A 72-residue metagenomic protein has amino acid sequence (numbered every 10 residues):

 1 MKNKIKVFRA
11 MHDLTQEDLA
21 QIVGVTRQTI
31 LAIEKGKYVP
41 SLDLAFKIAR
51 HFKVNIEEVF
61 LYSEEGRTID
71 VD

Functional and structural regions predicted by a protein language model:
N3-I22: Short basic helix-loop element that most often maps to the first helix and adjoining turn of HTH DNA-binding modules
E17, Q28, E57: Key DNA-contact positions within bacterial/archaeal DNA-binding proteins
A20, L31-A32, N55: Alpha-helical and His/Cys-centered functional microenvironments
V25-Y38: Recognition helix of helix-turn-helix/homeodomain-like DNA-binding domains that insert into the DNA major groove
K35, V54, E64: Short, conserved catalytic or interaction motifs in soluble domains
D43-E58: DNA major-groove recognition helix of helix-turn-helix/homeodomain DNA-binding modules
F60-D72: Short, charged recognition helix plus adjacent turn of helix-turn-helix-like nucleic-acid-binding domains
